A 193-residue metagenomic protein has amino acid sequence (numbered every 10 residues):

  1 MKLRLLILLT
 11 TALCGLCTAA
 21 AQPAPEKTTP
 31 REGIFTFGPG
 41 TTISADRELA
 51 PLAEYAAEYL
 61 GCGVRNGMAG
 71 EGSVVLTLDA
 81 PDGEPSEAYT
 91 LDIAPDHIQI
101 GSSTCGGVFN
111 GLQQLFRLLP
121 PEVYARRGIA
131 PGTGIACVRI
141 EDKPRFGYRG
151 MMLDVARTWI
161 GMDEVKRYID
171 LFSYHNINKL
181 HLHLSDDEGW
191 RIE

Functional and structural regions predicted by a protein language model:
M1-I7: Bacterial N-terminal signal peptides that target proteins for export
I7-G15: Bacterial N-terminal signal peptides
A20-Y148: Contiguous, structured surface segment used for ligand recognition
P51, W159-G161, D187-I192: Flexible loop/turn segments at secondary-structure boundaries
P95, C105-G106, Y168-S173, I177: Active-site-adjacent structural elements in enzyme catalytic domains
S102, V155, D163-E164, H181-D186: Glycine-rich, histidine-containing beta strand-loop boundary motifs that form or position
C137-I160, R167, S173-H175: An acidic-aromatic substrate-binding cleft motif
H175-E193: Aromatic-lined carbohydrate-binding/catalytic grooves of carbohydrate-active enzymes
